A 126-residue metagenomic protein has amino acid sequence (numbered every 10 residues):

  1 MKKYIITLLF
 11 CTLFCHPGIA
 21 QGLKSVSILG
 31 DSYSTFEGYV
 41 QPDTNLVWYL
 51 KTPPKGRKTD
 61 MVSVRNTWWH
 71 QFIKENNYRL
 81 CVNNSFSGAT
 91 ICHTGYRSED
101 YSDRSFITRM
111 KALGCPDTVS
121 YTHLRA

Functional and structural regions predicted by a protein language model:
Y4-F14: Sec-dependent N-terminal signal peptides
C15-H16, T44: Residues in and immediately flanking transmembrane alpha helices
G18-G22: Boundary at the C-terminal end of the N-terminal hydrophobic targeting segment
S25, Y39-R125: Conserved SGNH/GDSL esterase-like catalytic core that processes O-acyl groups on lipids and polysaccharides
S27-L29: Conserved beta-strand elements of the Class I
S34: Short active-site segment of divalent metal-dependent hydrolases/proteases that encodes the spacing between
